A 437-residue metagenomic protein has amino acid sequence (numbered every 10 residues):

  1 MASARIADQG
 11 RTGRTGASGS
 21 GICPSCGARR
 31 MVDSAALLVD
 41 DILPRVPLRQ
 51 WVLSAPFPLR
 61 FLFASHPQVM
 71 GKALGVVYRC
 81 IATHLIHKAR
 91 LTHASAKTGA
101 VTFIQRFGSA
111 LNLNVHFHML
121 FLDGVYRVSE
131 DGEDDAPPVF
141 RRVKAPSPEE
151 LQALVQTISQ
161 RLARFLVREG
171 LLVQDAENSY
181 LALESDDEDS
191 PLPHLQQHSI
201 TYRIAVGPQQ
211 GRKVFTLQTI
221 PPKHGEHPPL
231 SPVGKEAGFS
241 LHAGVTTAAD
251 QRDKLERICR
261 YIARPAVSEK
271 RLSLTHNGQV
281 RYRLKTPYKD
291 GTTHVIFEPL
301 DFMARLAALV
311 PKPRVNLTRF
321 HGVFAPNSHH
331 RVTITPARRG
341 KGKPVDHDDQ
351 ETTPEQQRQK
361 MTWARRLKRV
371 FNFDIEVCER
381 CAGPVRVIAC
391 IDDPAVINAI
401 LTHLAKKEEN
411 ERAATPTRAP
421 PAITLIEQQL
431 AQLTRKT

Functional and structural regions predicted by a protein language model:
M1-T437: Beta->alpha loop/short-helix hinge microenvironment recognizer with preference for catalytic Tyr/His contexts
